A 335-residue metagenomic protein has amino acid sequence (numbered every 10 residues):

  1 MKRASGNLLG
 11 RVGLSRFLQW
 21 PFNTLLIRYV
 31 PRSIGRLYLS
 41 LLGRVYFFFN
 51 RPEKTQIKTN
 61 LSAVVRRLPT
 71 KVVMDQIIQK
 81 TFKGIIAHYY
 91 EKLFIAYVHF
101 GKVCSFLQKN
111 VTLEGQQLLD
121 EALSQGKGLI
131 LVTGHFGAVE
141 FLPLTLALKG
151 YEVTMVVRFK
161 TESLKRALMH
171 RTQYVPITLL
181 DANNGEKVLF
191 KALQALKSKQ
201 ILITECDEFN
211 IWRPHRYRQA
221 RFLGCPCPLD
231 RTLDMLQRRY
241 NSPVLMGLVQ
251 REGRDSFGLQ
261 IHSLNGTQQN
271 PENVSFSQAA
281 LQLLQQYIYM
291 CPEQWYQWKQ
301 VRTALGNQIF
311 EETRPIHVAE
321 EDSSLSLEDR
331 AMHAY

Functional and structural regions predicted by a protein language model:
M1-T133, L325-A334: Membrane-anchoring hydrophobic helices of lipid-metabolizing enzymes
E53, E114, A138, L164 (+3 more regions): Residue-level preference for nonpolar/small residues embedded in alpha-helices
K58-T59, P143, M169, D234 (+1 more regions): Short glycine-/small-residue-rich flexible loop motifs, especially phosphate/cofactor-binding loops
Y89, I95, Q125-N184, W212-Y217: Catalytic core of membrane glycerolipid acyltransferases/transacylases, capturing the structured, soluble-facing
S105-V111, T178-N183, F222-G224: Short, flexible loop segments at the rims of nucleotide/cofactor-binding pockets, characterized by
Q116, V156-R158, A182, H262-L264 (+1 more regions): Conserved beta-strand termini and adjacent loop/short-helix elements that scaffold enzyme active sites in alpha/beta
L148-Y151, Y174-V175, E186-Y335: Non-catalytic C-terminal accessory region of glycerolipid acyltransferases and related lyso-lipid remodeling enzymes
